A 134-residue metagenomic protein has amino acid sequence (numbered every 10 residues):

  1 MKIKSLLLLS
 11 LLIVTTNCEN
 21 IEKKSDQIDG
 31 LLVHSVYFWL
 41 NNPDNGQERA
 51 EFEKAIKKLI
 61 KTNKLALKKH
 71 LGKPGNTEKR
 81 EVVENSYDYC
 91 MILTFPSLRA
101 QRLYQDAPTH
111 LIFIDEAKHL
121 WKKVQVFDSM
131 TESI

Functional and structural regions predicted by a protein language model:
S5-I13: Sec-dependent N-terminal signal peptides
C18-I92, P96-R102, M130-I134: Short S/T/G/P-rich N-terminal loop/turn motif that feeds into the first structured element of a domain
E48-A55, T109, F113, A117: Stable alpha-helical elements in mature extracytoplasmic
T62, L120-K123: Structured helix-beta-strand junction loops
R102-Q105, D115-A117, W121: Short, exposed beta-strand-loop hairpins at the edges of beta-sheets in extracellular/periplasmic proteins
A107-H110, H119-L120, E132: A short linear boundary/processing microfeature
